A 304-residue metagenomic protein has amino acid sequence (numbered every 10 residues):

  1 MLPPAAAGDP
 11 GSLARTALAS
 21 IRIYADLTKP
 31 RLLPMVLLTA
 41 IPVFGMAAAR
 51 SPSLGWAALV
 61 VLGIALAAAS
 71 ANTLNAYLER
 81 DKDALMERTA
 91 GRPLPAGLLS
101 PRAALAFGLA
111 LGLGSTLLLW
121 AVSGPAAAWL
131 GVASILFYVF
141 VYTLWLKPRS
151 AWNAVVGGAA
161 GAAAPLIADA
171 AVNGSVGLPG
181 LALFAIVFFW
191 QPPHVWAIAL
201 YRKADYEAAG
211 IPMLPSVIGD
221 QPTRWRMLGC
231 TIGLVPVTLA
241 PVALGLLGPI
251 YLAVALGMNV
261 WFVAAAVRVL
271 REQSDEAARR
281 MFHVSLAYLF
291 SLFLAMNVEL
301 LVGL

Functional and structural regions predicted by a protein language model:
L2-A19, L78-L99, W196-T223: Cytosolic, membrane-interface loops and tails of multi-pass inner-membrane proteins
L38-I41, P93, V155-V172, Q221-P222 (+1 more regions): Small-residue-rich segments of transmembrane alpha-helices in multi-pass membrane proteins, especially helix faces
L38-R80, G112, T116, W129-F140 (+1 more regions): Membrane-embedded alpha-helical segments that form the functional core of polytopic membrane enzymes, especially those
L66-L74, F137-T143, A185-K203, V235 (+1 more regions): Transmembrane alpha-helical segments that form the membrane-embedded catalytic/substrate-channel core of multi-pass
R88-W129, G219-V242: Multi-pass membrane catalytic core of lipid/isoprenoid biosynthesis enzymes
P101, L105-V172: Intramembrane alpha-helical segments
L166-V176, L234-P241, L289-L304: Hydrophobic alpha-helical transmembrane segments in multi-pass integral membrane proteins
V263-S291: Interfacial loop-to-transmembrane junctions
